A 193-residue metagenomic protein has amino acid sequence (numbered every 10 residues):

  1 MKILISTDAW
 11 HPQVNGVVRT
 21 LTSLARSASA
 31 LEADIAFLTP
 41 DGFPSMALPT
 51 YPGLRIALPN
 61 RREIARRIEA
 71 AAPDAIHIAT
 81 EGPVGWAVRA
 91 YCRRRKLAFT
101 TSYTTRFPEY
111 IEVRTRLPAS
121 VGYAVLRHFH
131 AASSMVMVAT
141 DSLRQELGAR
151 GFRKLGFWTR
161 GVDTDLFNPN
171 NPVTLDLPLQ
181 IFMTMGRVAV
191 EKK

Functional and structural regions predicted by a protein language model:
M1-F43, A71: N-terminal subdomain of nucleotide-sugar transferases
I3, A75, A90-Y110, M137: Active-site proximal beta-strand in glycosyltransferases
S6, V173-K192: Conserved donor-binding/catalytic core segment of Leloir-type glycosyltransferases
G16, K192-K193: Active-site helix-initiating loop/hinge in glycosyltransferases
P40-A71, I78, P118: A short, charged, and often flexible helix/loop element on the N-terminal side of the glycosyltransferase catalytic
I64-G85, R95-T100: Short N-terminal targeting/anchoring amphipathic segment
A98-T100, F107-H128, V138, T164: Nucleotide-sugar donor phosphate/pyrophosphate-binding loop at the beta->alpha transition of glycosyltransferases
Y123-N170, D176: Donor nucleotide-sugar binding/catalytic pocket of nucleotide-sugar-dependent glycosyltransferases
